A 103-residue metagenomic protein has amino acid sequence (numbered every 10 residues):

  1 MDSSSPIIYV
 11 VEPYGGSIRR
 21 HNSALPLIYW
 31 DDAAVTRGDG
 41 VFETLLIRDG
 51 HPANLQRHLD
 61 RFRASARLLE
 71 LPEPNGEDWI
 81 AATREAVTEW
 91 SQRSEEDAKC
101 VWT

Functional and structural regions predicted by a protein language model:
M1-T103: Conserved alpha/beta cores of soluble small-molecule-handling proteins
